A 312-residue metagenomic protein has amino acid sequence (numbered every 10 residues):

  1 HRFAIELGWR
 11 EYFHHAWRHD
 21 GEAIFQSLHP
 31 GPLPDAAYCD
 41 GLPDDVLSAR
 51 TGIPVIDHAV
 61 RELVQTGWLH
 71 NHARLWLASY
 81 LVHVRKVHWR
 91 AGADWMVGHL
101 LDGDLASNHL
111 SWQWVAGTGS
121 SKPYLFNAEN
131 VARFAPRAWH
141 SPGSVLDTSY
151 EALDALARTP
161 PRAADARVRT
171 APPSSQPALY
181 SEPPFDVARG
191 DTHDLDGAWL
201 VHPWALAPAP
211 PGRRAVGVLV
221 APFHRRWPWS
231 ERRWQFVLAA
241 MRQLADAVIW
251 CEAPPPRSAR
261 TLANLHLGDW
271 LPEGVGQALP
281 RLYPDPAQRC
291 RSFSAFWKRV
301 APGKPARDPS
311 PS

Functional and structural regions predicted by a protein language model:
H1-I5, W9, H19, S27-P32 (+2 more regions): Trp/Phe/Arg-rich N-terminal binding region typifying the photolyase-homology
H1-P184: Active-site-proximal binding-pocket segments
